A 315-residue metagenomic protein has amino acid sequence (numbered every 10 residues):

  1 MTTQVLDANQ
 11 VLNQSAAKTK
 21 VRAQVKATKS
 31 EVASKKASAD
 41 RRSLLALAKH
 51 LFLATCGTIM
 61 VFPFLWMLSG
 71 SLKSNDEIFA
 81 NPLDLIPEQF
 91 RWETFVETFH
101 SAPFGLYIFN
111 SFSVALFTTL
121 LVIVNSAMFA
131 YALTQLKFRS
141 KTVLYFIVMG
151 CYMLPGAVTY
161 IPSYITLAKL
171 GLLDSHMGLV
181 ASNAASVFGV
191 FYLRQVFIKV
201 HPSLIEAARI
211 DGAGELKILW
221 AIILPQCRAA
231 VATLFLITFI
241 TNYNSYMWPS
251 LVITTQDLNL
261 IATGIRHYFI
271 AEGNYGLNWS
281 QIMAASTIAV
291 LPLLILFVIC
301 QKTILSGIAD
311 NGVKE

Functional and structural regions predicted by a protein language model:
M1-A54, W279, Q301-E315: Transmembrane alpha-helical segments of polytopic membrane transport and secretion proteins
L45-E315: A structural signal for multi-pass alpha-helical bundles of membrane permease subunits that mediate small-molecule
